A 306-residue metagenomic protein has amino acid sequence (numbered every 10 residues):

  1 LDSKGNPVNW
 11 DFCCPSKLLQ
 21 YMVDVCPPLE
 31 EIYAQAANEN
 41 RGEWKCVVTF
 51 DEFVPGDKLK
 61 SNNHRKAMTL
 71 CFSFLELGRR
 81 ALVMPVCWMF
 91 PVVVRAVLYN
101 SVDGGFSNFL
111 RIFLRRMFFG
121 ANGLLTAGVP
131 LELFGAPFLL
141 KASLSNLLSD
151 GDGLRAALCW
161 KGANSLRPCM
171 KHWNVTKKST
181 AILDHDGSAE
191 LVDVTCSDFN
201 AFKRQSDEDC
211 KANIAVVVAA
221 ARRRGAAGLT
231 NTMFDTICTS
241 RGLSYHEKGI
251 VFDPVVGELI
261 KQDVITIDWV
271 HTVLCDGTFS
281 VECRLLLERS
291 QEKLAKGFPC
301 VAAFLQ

Functional and structural regions predicted by a protein language model:
L1-V48, F53, F119-Q306: Charged (Asp/Glu and Lys/Arg) segments that form or flank catalytic channels of large polymer- and nucleotide-handling
I32-A37, L59-N62, S101-V102: Low-complexity, polar-biased intrinsically disordered regions enriched in Pro/Ser/Thr/Gly
E52-K60: Short acidic, Gly/Ser-rich segments with clustered Asp/Glu that frequently serve as metal-coordination loops in enzyme
L59-N63, P85-V86, A181-H185: Short coil/turn segments at secondary-structure boundaries
N63-R65, K161: Short, surface-exposed basic-aromatic patches at helix termini and helix-loop junctions that form
K66-V129: Compact, glycine/acidic-enriched structural inserts
